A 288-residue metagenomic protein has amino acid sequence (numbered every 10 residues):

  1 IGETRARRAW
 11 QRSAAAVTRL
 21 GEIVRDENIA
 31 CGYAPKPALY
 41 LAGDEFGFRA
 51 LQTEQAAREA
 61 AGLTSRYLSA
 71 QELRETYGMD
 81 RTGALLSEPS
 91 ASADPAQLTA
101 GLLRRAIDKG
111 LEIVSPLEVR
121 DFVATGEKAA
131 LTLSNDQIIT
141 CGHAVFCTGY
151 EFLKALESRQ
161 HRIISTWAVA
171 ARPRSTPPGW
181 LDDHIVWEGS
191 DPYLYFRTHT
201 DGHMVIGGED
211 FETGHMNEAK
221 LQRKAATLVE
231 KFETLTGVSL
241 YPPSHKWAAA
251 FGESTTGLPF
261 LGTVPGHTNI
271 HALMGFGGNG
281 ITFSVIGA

Functional and structural regions predicted by a protein language model:
I1-A70: Dinucleotide-binding Rossmann-like beta1-alpha1 core, especially the glycine-rich loop that anchors the ADP
G2-R5, M204-M216: Amphipathic alpha-helix from the class-I
A6-A9, S13-V17, G47, L51 (+8 more regions): Generic structural signal for well-ordered, non-membrane alpha-helical segments in soluble metabolic enzymes
E22-Y33, G110-E112, L235-P242: Surface-exposed helix-capping loop/turn segments at secondary-structure junctions
R49-A61, L73, D80-H143, C147: Helical element adjacent to the flavin cofactor pocket in flavoenzyme catalytic cores
R66-L68, E112-V114, P242-K246: General small-molecule cofactor/ligand-binding pocket signal
D121-H199: Flavin-dependent oxidoreductases
S190, E212-A219, R223-A226, E230-A288: C-terminal catalytic lobe of FAD-dependent flavoproteins
